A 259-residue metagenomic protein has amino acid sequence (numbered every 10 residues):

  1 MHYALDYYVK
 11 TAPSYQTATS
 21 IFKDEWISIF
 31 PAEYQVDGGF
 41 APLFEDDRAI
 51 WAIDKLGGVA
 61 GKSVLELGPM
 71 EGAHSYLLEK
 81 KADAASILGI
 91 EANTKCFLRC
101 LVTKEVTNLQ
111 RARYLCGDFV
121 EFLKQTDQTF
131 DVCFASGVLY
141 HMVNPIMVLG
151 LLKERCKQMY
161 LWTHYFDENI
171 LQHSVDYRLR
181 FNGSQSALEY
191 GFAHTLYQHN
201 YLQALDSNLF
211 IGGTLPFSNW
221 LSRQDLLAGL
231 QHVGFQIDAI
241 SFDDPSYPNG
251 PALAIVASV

Functional and structural regions predicted by a protein language model:
P31-E45: Class I SAM-dependent methyltransferase Rossmann-like catalytic core, especially the SAM/SAH-binding loop
P42-V59, L77: Conserved alpha-helix/loop element of class I SAM-dependent methyltransferases that forms part of the SAM/SAH-binding
K62-M70: Conserved class I S-adenosyl-L-methionine
E71-D83: Conserved SAM-binding loop of SAM-dependent methyltransferases across substrates and taxa, primarily the Class I
L77, A85-Q110: Class I SAM-dependent methyltransferase SAM/SAH-binding core
N108-F119: Conserved SAM-binding strand-loop segment of SAM-dependent methyltransferases
V120-K124: Short loop/turn elements that flank and shape the SAM/SAH-binding pocket of Class I
F134-A135, V143-S258: S-adenosyl-L-methionine-dependent methyltransferase catalytic module, highlighting the catalytic core
